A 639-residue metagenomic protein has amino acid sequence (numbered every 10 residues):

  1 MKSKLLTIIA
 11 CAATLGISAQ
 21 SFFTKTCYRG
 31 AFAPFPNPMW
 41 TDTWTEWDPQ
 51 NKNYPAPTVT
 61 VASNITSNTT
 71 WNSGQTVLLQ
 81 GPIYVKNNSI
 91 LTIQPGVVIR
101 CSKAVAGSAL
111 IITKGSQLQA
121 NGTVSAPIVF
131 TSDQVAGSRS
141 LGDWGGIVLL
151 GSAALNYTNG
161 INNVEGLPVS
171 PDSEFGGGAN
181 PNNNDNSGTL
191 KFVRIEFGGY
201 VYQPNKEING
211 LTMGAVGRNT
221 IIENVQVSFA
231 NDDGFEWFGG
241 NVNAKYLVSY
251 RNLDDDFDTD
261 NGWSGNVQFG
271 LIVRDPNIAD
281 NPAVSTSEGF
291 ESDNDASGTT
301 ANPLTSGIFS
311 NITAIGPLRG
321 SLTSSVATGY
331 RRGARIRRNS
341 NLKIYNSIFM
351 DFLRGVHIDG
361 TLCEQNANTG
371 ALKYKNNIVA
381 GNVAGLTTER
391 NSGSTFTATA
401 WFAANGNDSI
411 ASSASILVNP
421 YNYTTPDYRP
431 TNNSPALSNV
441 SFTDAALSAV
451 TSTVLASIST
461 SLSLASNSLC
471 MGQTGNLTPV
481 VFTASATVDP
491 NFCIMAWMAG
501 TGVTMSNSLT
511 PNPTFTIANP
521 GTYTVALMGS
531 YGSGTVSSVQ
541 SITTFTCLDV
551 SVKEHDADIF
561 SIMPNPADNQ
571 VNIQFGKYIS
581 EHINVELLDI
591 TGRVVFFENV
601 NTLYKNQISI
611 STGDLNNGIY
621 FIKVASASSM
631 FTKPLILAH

Functional and structural regions predicted by a protein language model:
M1-F23, C547, V552, F621 (+2 more regions): Bacterial Sec-dependent N-terminal signal peptides
Q20-Q75, L79-K86, I90-T92, S102-G115 (+6 more regions): Extracellular beta-rich repeat passengers
L455-S466, T544-M563, Y578, R593: Residue-level detector of functionally pivotal "anchor" positions at catalytic/ligand-binding pockets or at interdomain
Q473-A486, Q570-Q574: A short beta-strand segment in extracellular, disulfide-stabilized domains
A486-A496: Solvent-exposed loop segments of extracellular immunoglobulin-like
I494-A496, T522, E554-M563, A567-H639: C-terminal outer-membrane/trafficking sorting elements
I494-T516: Surface-exposed, flexible coil segments in extracellular/virion-facing regions
S530-T535: Short, solvent-exposed loop/turn segments at the edges of extracellular beta-sandwich modules
